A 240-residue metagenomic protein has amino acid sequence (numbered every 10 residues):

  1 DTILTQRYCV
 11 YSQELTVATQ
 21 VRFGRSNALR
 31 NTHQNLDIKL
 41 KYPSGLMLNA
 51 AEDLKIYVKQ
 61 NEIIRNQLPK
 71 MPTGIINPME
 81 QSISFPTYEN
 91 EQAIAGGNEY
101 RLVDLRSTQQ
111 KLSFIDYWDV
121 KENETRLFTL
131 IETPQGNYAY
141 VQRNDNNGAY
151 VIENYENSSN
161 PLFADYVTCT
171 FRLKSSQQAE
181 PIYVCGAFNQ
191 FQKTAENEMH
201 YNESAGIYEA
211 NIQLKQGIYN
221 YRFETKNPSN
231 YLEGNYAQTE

Functional and structural regions predicted by a protein language model:
T2-I3, S107-S113, K226-E240: Short acidic/polar inter-strand loop motif in beta-rich domains
T2-V17, I115-V141, Q238-E240: Short beta-strand elements
S12-N27, D145-N157: Short, compositionally biased P/S/T/A/G/V-rich stretches that sit at domain boundaries
A28-Y42, S159-T170: Contiguous beta-strand segments within globular domains
S44-A51, S176-Q178: A short beta-turn/strand-edge loop motif at beta-sheet boundaries
I63-E80, T168-Q216, P228-E240: Aromatic-rich carbohydrate-binding modules that target alpha-glucans
L127-Q178: Basic K/R-rich, polyanion-interacting modules in nucleoproteins and related proteins
